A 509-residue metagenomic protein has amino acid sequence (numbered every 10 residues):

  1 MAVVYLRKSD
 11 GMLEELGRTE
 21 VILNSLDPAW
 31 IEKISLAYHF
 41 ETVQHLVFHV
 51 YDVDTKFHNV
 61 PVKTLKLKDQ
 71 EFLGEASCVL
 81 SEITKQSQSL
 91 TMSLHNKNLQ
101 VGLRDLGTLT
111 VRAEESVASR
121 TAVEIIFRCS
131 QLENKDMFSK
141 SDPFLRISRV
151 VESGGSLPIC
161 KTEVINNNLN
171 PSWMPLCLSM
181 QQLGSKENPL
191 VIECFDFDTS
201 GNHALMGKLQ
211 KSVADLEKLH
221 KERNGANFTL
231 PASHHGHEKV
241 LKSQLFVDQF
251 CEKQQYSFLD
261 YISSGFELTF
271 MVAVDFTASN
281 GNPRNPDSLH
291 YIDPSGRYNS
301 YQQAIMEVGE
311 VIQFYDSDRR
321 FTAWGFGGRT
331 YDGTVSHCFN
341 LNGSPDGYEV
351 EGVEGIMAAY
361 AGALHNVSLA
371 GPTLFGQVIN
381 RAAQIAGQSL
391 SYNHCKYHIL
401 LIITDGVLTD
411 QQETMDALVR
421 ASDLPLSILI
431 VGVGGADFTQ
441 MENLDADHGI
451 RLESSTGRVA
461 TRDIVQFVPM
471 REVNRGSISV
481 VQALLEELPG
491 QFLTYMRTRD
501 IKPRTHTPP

Functional and structural regions predicted by a protein language model:
M1, E14-L36, V47-V117, S130-Q131 (+5 more regions): C2 and C2-like phospholipid-binding beta-sandwich domains
M1, S35-F40, V101-R149, L178-S185 (+3 more regions): C2/C2-like lipid-binding beta-sandwich modules
E41-H45, S87, S185-P189: Extracellular Ig-like/FN3 beta-sandwich strand-entry sites
D52-D54, R329, G432-D437: Short beta-alpha junction loops
L268-N280, N285-D346, V378, L400-L401 (+1 more regions): Von Willebrand factor
P345-C395, T439: Von Willebrand factor
G376-D423: Exposed acidic/Ser/Thr-rich ligand/metal-binding surfaces
S422-P509: Von Willebrand factor type A / integrin I
